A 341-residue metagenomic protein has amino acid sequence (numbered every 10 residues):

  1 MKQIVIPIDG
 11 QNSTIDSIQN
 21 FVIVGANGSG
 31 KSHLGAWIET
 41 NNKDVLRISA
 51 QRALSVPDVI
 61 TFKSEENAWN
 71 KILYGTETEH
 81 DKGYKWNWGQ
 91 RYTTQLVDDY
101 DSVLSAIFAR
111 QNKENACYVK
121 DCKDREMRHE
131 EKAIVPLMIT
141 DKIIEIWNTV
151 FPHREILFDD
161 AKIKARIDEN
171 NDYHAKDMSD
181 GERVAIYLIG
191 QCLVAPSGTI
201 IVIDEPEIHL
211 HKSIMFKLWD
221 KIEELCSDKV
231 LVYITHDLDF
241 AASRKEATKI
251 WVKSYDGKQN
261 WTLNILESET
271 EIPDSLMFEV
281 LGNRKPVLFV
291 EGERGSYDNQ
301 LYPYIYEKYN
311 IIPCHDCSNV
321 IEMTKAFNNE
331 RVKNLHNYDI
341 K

Functional and structural regions predicted by a protein language model:
M1-K43, K142, V150-F151, F158-L281 (+1 more regions): Switch/communication elements of ASCE P-loop NTPase nucleotide-binding domains
K2-Q3, G75-R183, G190-I200: Extended helical coiled-coil dimerization/tether regions that scaffold and oligomerize large DNA-maintenance assemblies
K31, I340-K341: Activity-critical C-terminal alpha-helical subdomain
K43-S55: Conserved catalytic segments around the Walker B and adjacent sensor/switch elements of P-loop NTPase domains
S55-D58, Y297-N299: Short, solvent-exposed loop/turn elements at domain surfaces
I60-G83: Conserved NTP-binding/hydrolysis module of P-loop NTPases
V135-I139, I214, N319-E322: Soluble or luminal CAZymes and related metallo-dependent hydrolases
D239-I340: RecA-like P-loop NTPase motor core
